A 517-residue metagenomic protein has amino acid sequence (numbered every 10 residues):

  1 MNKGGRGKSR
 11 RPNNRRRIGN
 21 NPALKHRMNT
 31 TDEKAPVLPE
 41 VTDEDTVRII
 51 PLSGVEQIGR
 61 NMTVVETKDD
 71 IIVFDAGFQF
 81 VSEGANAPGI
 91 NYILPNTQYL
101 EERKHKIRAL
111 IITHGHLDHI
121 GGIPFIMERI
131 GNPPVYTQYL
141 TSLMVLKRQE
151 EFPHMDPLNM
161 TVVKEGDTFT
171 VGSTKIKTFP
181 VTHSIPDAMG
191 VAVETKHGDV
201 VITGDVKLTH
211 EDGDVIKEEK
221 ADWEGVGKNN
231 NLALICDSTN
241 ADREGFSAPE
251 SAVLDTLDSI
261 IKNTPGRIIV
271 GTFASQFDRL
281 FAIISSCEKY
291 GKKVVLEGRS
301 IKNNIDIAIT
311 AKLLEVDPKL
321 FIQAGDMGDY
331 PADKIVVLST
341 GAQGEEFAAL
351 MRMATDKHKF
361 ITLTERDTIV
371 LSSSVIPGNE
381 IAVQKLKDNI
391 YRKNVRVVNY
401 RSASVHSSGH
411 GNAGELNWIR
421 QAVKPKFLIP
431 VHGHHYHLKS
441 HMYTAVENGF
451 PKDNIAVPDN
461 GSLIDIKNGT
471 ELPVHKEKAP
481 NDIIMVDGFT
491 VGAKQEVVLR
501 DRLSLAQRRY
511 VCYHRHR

Functional and structural regions predicted by a protein language model:
M1-M28: Arginine-glycine-rich low-complexity intrinsically disordered regions
K3-R6, I18, H197, N468 (+1 more regions): Feature targets compositionally biased, intrinsically disordered low-complexity regions with long contiguous runs
R6-S9, N21, N61, E471 (+1 more regions): Compositionally biased, intrinsically disordered low-complexity regions
G19-I111, H116-D329, A348-T362, I381-K385: His/Asp/Glu-rich metal-coordinating catalytic cores of metallo-dependent phosphodiesterases/hydrolases acting on
D242-R517: Hard-cation-handling environments
